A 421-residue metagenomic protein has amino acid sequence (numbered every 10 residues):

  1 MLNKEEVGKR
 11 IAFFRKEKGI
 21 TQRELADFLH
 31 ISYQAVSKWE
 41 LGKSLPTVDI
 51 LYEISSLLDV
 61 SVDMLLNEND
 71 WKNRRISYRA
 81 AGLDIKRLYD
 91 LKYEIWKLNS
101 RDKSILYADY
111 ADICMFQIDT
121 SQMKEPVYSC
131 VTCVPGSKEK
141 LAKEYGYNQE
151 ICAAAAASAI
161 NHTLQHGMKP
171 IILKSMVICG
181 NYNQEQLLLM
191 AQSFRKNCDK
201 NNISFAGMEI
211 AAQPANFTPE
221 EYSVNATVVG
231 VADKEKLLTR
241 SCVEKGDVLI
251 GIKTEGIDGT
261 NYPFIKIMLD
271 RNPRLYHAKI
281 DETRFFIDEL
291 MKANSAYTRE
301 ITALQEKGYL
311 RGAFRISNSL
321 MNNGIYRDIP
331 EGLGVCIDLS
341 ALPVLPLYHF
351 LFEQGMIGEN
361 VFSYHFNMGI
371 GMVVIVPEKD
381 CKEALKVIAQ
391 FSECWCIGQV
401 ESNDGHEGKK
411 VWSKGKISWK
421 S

Functional and structural regions predicted by a protein language model:
M1-E17: A short, Lys/Arg-rich alpha-helix, primarily the initiator
K16, D27, S56: Alpha-helical residues within the helix-turn-helix
G19-K38: Short alpha-helical DNA-recognition segment
T47-M64: DNA major-groove recognition helix of helix-turn-helix/homeodomain DNA-binding modules
L66-R75: Short, charged recognition helix plus adjacent turn of helix-turn-helix-like nucleic-acid-binding domains
I76-A80, E185-S204, F217-Y222, T283-F285 (+2 more regions): Glycine-/charge-enriched secondary-structure boundary and capping motifs
I95-I252, C336, G415-K416: Glycine-rich phosphate/pyrophosphate-binding loop regions near the starts of catalytic domains
S223, L237-I287, N322: Short, acidic (Asp/Glu-rich) active-site segment that either coordinates a divalent metal cofactor
